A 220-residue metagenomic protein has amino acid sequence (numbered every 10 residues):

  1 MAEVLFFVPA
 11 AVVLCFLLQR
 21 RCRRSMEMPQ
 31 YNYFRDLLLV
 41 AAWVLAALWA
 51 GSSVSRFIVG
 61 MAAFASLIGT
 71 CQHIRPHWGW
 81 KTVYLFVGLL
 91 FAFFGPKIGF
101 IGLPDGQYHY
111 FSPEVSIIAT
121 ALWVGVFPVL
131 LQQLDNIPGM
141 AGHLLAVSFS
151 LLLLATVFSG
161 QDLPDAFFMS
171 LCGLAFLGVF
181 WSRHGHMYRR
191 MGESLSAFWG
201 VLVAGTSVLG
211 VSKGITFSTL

Functional and structural regions predicted by a protein language model:
M1-S25, R35-L67, M140-L220: Alpha-helical transmembrane segments
M26-Y31, I74-H77: Aspartate-rich (DDxxD/NDxxD/DxxxD) Mg2+/diphosphate-binding motifs and their adjoining helix-loop segments
L45-S55, C71-H77, A92-Y108: Transmembrane alpha-helix boundary signature
V54-L89: Hydrophobic alpha-helical hairpins/lids featuring a short glycine-rich hinge
A63-L67, V87-I98, A119-V129, L145-L151: Membrane-embedded alpha-helical core segments of multi-pass
C71-Q72, F127-D135, F180-R189: Transmembrane alpha-helix interface/packing and boundary motifs in multi-pass membrane proteins, characterized by
I74-P76, V126-S148, A197: Short acidic, Gly/Ser-rich segments with clustered Asp/Glu that frequently serve as metal-coordination loops in enzyme
G106-I118: Short aromatic-rich membrane-water interface segments that cap or initiate transmembrane helices in multi-pass membrane
